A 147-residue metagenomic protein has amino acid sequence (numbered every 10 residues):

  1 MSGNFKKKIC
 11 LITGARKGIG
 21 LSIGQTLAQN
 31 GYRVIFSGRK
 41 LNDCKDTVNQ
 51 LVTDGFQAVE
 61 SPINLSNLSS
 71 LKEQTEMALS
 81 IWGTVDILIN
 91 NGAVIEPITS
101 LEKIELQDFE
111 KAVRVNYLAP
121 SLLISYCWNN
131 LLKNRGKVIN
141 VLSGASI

Functional and structural regions predicted by a protein language model:
R16-K17: Conserved glycine-rich cofactor-binding loop
N30-D46: Conserved glycine-rich Rossmann-like NAD(P)H-binding loop of the short-chain dehydrogenase/reductase
P62-Q74, L106: The beta1-alpha1 cofactor-binding region of Rossmann-like NAD(H)/NADP(H)-dependent oxidoreductases
N91-P97: Conserved NAD(P)H cofactor-binding loop of Rossmann-fold oxidoreductase domains
T99-L101, E105-E110: Substrate-binding pocket helix/loop in short-chain dehydrogenase/reductase
I124-S125: A short, exposed helix-loop element centered on a Lys and neighboring polar residues
K137-I147: Catalytic loop of short-chain dehydrogenase/reductase
